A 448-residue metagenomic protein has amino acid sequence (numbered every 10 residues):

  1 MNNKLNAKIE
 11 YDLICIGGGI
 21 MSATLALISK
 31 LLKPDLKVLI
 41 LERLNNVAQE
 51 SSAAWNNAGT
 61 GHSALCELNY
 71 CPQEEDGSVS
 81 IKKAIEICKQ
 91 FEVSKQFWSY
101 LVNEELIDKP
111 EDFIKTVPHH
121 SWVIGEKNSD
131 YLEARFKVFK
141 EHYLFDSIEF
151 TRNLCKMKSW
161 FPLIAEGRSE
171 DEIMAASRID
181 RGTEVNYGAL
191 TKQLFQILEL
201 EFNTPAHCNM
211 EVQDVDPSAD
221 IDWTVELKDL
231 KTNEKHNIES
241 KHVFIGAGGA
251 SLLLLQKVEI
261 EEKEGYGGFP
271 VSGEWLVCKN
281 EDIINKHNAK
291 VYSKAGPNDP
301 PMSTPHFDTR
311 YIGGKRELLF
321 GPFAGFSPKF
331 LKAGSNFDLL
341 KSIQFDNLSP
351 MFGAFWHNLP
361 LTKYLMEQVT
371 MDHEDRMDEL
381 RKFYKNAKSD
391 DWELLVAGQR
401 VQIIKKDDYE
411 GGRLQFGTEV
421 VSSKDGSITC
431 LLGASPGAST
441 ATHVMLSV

Functional and structural regions predicted by a protein language model:
L5-M21, L39: Beta1/beta-strand and adjacent pyrophosphate-binding region of the FAD-binding site in flavoprotein oxidoreductases
I9-Y11, K231-H242: Core beta-strand elements of the Rossmann-like FAD/NAD(P) dinucleotide-binding domain in flavoenzyme oxidoreductases
K30-A54: Glycine-rich FAD pyrophosphate-binding loop
G59-S159, E317, K329, S335-D338: Dinucleotide-binding Rossmann-like beta1-alpha1 core, especially the glycine-rich loop that anchors the ADP
K82-K95, V123-D130, S177-I197, H207 (+3 more regions): Short beta-strand to alpha-helix junction loop
D108-V117, S121-Q196, L200-E201, P205-H207 (+2 more regions): Flavin (FAD/FMN) cofactor-binding and adjacent substrate-gating region of FAD-dependent oxidoreductase domains
E172-R181, A189, F330-V448: C-terminal catalytic lobe of FAD-dependent flavoproteins
I245-I260: Flavin (primarily FAD) binding-site architecture
